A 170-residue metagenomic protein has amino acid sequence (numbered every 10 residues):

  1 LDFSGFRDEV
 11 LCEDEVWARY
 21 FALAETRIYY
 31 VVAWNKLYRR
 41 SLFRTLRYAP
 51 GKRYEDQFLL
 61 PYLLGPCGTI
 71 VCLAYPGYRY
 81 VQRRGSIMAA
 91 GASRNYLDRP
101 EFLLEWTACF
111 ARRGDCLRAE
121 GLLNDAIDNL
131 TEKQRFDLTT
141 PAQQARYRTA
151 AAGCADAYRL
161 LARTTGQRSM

Functional and structural regions predicted by a protein language model:
L1-V71, V81, G85-G91: Donor-binding/catalytic cores of nucleotide-activated saccharide and glycerol-phosphate transferases/polymerases
E13-A18, E101-G121, C154-R168: C-terminal, non-catalytic tails of nucleotide-sugar-dependent glycosyltransferases
R53, A92-Y96, Q144: Flexible, glycine- and charge-enriched loops at secondary-structure boundaries
V71, P76-C109: Glycine- and acidic-residue-rich phosphate-binding/metal-coordinating active-site segment common to enzymes that handle
R84-I87, T107-G114, K133-P141: Secondary-structure edge/capping motif, primarily at the C-terminal ends of alpha-helices and the immediately following
E120-Q134: Amphipathic alpha-helical repeat scaffolds of TPR domains
F136-M170: Membrane-interface aromatic/basic loop that binds lipid-linked glycans or pyrophosphate carriers, typified by
